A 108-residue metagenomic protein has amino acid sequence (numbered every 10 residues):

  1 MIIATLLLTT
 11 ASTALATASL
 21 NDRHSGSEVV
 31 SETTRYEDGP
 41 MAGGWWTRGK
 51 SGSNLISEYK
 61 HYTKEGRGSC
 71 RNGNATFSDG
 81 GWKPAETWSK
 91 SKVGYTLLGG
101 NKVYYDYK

Functional and structural regions predicted by a protein language model:
M1-P40: N-terminal prepro-regions of secreted/extracellular proteins
H24-K108: Mature secreted bioactive peptide module from preproproteins
